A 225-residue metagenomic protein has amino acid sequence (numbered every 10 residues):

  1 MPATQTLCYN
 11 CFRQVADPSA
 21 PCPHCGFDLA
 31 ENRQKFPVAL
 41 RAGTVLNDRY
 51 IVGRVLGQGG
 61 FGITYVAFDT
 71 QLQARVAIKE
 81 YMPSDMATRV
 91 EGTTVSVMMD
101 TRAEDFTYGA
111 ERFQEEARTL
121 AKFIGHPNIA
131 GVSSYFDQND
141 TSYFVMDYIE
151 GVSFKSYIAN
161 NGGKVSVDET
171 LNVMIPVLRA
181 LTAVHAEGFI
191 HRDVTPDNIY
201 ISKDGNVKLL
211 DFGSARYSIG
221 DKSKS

Functional and structural regions predicted by a protein language model:
G53-G59, T64: Protein kinase glycine-rich loop
V90-K122: AlphaC helix of the eukaryotic protein kinase fold
Y135: Activation-segment/catalytic-loop signature of the eukaryotic protein kinase fold
N139-S153: Conserved short submotifs of the Hanks-type protein kinase catalytic core that shape the nucleotide-binding pocket
F154-V165: AlphaC helix of the protein kinase catalytic domain
V173-M174: Activation segment signature within eukaryotic-like protein kinase domains
L178-F189: Protein kinase catalytic-loop region centered on the HRD/HxD motif
